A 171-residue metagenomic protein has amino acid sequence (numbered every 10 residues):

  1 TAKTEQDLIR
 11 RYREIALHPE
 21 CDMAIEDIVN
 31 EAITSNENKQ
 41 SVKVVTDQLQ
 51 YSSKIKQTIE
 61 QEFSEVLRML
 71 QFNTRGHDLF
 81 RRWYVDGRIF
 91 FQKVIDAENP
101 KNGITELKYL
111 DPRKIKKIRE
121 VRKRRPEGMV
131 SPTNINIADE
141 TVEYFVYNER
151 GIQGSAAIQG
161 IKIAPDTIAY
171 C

Functional and structural regions predicted by a protein language model:
T1-E65: General N-terminal leader/first-domain-start detector
T1-N30, L70-C171: Structured, contiguous alpha/beta core segments that scaffold functional sites
